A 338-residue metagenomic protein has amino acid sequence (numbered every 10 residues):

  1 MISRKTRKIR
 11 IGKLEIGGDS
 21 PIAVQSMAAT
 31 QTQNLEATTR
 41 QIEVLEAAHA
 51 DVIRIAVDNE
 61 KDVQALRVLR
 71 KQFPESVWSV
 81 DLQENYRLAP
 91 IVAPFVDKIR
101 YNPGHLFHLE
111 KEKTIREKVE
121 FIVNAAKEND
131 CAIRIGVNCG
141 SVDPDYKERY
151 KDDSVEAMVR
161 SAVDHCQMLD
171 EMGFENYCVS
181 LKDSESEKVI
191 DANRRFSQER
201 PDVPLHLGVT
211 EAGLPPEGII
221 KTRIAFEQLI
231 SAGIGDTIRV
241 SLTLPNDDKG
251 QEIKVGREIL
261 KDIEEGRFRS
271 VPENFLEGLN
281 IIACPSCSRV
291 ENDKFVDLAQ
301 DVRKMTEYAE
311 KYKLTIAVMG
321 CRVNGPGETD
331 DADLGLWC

Functional and structural regions predicted by a protein language model:
M1-M27, K127-E128, V271, K304: N-terminal amphipathic alpha-helix/helix-capping segment at the start of soluble metabolic enzymes
G18-I22, H49-D51, P74-W78, F95-D97 (+5 more regions): Short, well-ordered coil/turn segments that N-cap beta-strands
V24, D81, I135, V179 (+4 more regions): Conserved, mostly hydrophobic/aromatic
T32-V44, E84-P90, A162, G218-E227: Short, acidic/polar
E46, A50-H165, L169-D170, S186: Active-site beta->alpha loop and helix N-cap motifs at the rims of alpha/beta catalytic domains
R54, R100, R134, C178 (+2 more regions): Conserved beta-strand positions in the central sheet of alpha/beta enzyme cores
V123, N138-S141, Y146-V318: Catalytic alpha/beta core domains of metabolic enzymes, predominantly
R322-C338: Nucleotide-binding motor/catalytic cores of P-loop/tubulin-like NTPases across gene-expression machines
